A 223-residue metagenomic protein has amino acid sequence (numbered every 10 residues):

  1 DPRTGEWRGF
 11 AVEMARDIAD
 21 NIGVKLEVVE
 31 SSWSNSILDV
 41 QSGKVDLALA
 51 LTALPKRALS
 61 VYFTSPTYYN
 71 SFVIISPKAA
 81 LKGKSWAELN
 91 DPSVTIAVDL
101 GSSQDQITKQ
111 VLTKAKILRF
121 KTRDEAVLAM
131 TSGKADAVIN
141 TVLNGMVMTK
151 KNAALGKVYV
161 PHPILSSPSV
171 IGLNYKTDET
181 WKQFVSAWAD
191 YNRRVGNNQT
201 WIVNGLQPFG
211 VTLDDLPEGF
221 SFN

Functional and structural regions predicted by a protein language model:
D1-L51, L59: Extracytoplasmic small-molecule ligand-binding "clamshell" domains of the periplasmic binding protein/Venus flytrap
D1-T4, A15-V24, S85-W86, N90 (+3 more regions): Ligand-binding cleft/hinge of the Venus flytrap
G9-N21, A79-A80, A87, S102 (+1 more regions): Extended ligand-binding regions for polar small-molecule ligands
V12, E27-L38, L118-S132, S167: Short helix-initiation/N-cap motifs at beta->coil->alpha
N35-L38, L51-S60, I107-Q110, T131-S132 (+1 more regions): A ligand-binding cleft/hinge motif common to bilobed small-molecule-binding domains
Y68-S76, V142-A189, F209-N223: Periplasmic-binding protein-like
P77-T95: Flexible hinge/capping segments at coil-to-helix
S103-F120, Y159, A189-N223: Ligand-binding clefts/hinges and TM-proximal coupling segments of bilobed small-molecule sensing domains
